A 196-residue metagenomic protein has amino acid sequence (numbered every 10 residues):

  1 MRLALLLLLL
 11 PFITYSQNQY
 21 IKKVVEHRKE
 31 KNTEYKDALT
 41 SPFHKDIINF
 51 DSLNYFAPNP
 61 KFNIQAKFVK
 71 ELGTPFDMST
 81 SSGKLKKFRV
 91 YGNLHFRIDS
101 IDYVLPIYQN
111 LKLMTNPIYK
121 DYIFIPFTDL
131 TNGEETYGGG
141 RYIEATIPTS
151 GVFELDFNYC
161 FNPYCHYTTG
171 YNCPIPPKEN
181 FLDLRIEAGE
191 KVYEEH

Functional and structural regions predicted by a protein language model:
M1-Y20: Bacterial Sec-dependent N-terminal signal peptides
N18-P75: Start-of-domain marker
I21, F161-H196: Extended, aromatic/histidine-rich regions of cofactor-dependent oxidoreductases associated with respiratory
K45-D51, L72-V90, I107, N116 (+2 more regions): Extracellular/lumen-exposed scaffold segments
F68, I107-Q109, D129-T131, F157-F161 (+1 more regions): A mature extracytoplasmic/lumenal domain signature
K70-G73, D102-Y103, N162: Primarily extracytoplasmic ectodomains and periplasmic/lumenal surface modules that are beta-strand-rich
P75-G138: Mid-length scaffold segments of soluble, non-membrane domains
F124-F161: Acidic, glycine-rich flexible loop segments
